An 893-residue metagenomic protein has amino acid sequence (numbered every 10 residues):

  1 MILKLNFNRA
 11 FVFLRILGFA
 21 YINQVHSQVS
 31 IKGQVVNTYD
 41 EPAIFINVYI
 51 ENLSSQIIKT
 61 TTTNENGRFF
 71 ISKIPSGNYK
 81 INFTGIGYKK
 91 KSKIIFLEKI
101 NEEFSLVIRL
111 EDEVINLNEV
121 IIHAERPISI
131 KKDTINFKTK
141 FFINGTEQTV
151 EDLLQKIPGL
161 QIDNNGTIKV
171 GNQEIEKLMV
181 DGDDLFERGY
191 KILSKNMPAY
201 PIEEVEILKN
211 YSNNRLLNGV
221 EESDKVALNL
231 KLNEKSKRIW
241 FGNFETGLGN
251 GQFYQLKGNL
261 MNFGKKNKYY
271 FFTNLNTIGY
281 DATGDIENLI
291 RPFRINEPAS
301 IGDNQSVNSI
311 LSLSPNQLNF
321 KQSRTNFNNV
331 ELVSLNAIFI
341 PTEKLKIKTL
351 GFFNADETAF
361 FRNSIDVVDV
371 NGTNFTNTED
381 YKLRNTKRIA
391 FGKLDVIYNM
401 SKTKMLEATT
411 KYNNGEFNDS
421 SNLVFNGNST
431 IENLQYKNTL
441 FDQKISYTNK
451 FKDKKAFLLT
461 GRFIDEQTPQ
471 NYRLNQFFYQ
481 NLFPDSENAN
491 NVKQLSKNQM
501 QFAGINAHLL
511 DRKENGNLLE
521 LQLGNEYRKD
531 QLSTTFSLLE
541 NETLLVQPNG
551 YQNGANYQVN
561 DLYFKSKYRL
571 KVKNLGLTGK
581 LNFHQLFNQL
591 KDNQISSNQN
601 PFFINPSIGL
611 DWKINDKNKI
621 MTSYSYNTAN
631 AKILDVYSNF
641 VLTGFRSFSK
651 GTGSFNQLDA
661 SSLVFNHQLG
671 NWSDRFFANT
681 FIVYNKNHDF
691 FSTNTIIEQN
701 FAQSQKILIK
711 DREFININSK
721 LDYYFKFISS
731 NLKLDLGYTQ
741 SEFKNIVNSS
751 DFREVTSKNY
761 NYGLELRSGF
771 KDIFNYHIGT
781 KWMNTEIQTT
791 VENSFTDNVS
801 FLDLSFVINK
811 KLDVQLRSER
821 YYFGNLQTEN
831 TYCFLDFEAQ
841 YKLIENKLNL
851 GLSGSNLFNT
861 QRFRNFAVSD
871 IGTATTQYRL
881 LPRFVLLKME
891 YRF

Functional and structural regions predicted by a protein language model:
Q28, Q34, N66-R68, K89-K91 (+15 more regions): Membrane-proximal, glycine/serine-rich, low-complexity loop/turn segments characteristic of large bacterial
K32-A43: Structural motif
E51-Q56, N78, N82-I94: A short, solvent-exposed loop/turn motif at the edges and junctions of modular extracellular/periplasmic domains
L53-R68: Short, acidic Ser/Thr/Gly-rich low-complexity loop/linker segments typical of extracellular and cell-surface proteins
N218-G219, T283-N288, F360-F375, N418-G427 (+15 more regions): Outer-membrane beta-barrel translocator domains and adjoining extracellular loop/strand segments of Gram-negative
T325-F327, K382-T386, T430-T439, L495-Q501 (+10 more regions): Replace "Gram-negative outer membrane beta-barrel proteins" with "bacterial and organellar outer membrane beta-barrel
D380, V546-N553, K650, N656 (+2 more regions): Outer membrane beta-barrel strand-and-loop segments of large Gram-negative receptors, especially TonB-dependent
R384-I389, K393, N490-T578, L590-I595 (+3 more regions): Outer-membrane beta-barrel transmembrane domain signature of Gram-negative proteins, especially the mid-to-C-terminal
